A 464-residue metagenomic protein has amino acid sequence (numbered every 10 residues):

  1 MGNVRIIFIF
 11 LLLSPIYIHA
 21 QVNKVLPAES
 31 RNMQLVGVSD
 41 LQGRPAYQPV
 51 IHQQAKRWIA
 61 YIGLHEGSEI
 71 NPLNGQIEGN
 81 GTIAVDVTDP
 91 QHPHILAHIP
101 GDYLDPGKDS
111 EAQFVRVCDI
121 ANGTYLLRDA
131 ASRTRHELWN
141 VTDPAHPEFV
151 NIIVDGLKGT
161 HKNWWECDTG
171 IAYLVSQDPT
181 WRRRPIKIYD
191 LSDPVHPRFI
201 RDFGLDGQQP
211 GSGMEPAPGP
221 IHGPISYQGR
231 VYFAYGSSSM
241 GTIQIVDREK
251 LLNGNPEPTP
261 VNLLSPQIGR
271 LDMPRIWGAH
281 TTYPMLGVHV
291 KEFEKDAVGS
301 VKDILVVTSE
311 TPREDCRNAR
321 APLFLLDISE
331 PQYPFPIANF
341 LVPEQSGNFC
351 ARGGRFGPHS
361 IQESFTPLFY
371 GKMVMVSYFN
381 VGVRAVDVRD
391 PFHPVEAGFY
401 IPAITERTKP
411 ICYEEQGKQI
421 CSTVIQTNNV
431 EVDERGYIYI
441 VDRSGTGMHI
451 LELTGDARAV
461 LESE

Functional and structural regions predicted by a protein language model:
M1-N3: N-terminal secretory signal peptides that target proteins for export/translocation
I6-P15: Bacterial N-terminal signal peptides
I18-E464: Feature marking well-ordered beta-strand scaffolds used for ligand recognition
